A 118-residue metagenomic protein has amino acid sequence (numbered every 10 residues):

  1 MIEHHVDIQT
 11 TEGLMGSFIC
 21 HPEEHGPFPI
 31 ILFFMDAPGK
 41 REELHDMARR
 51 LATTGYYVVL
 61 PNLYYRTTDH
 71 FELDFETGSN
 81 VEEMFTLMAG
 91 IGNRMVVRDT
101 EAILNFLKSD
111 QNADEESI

Functional and structural regions predicted by a protein language model:
M1-I118: N-terminal cap/leader regions of alpha/beta-hydrolase-fold enzymes, predominantly small-molecule hydrolases
